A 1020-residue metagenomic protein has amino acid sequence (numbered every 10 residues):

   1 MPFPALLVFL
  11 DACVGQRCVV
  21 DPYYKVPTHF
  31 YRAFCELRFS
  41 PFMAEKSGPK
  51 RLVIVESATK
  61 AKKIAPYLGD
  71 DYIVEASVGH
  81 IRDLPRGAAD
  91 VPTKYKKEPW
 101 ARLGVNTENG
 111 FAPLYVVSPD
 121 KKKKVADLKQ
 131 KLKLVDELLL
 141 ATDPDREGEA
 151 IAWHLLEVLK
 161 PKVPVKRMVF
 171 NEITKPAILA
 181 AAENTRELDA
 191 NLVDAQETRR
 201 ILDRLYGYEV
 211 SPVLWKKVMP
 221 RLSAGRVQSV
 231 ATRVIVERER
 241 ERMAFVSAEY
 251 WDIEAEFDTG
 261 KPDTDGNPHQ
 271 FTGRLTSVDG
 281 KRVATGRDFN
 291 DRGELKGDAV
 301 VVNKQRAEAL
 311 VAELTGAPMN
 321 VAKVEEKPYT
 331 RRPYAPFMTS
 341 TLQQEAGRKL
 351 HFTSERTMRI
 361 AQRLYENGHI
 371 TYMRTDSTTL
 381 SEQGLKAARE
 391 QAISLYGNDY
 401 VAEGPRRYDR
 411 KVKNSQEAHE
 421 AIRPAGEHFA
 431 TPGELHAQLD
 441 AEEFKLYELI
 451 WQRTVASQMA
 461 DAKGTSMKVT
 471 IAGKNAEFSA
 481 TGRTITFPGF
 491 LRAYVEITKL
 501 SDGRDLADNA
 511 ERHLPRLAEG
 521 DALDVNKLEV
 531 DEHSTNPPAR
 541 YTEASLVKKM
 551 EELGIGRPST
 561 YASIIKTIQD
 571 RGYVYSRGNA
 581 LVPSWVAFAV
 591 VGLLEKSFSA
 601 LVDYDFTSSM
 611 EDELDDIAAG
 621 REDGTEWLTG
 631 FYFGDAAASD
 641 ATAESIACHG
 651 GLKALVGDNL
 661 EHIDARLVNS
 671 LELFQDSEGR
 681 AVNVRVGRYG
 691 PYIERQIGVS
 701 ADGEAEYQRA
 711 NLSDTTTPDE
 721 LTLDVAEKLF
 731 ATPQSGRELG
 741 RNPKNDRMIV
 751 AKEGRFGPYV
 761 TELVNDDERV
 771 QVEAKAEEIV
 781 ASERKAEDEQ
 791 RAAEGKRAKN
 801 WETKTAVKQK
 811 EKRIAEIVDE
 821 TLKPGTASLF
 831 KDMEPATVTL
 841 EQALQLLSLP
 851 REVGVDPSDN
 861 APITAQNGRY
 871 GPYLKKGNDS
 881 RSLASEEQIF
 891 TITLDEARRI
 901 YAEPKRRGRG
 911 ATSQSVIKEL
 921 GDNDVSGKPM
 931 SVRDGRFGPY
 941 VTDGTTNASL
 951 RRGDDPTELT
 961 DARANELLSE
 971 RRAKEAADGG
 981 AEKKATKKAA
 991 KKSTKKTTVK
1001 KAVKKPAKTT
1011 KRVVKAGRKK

Functional and structural regions predicted by a protein language model:
D11, D21-Y24, H29-Y31: Intrinsic-disorder-associated, low-complexity terminal segments enriched in Asp/Asn/His/Tyr and depleted of Lys/Arg
F39-R200, E209, F289, D298-V301 (+5 more regions): Intrinsically disordered, low-complexity regulatory segments
F42-L52, K62-K63, D70, P92 (+10 more regions): Basic, low-complexity terminal or inter-domain segments flanking catalytic cores
I173-F257, K327-T330: C-terminal or mid-to-C-terminal helical accessory/interaction module adjacent to the motor/catalytic core
K217-R221, V236-V302, K349: C-terminal helical "lid" subdomain and adjoining coupling/linker elements of P-loop NTPases
F289-P336, A518-D521, D531: Metal- or metallocofactor-binding catalytic centers and their adjacent structured scaffolds across diverse enzyme
